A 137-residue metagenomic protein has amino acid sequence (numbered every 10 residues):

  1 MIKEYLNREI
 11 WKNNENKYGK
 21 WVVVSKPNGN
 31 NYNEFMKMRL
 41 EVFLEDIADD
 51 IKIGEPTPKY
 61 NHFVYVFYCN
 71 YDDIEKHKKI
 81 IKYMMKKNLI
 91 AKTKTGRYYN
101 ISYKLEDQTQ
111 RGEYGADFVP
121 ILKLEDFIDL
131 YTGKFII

Functional and structural regions predicted by a protein language model:
M1-I137: Structured alpha/beta or helical-core interaction and ligand-binding surfaces enriched in interleaved
